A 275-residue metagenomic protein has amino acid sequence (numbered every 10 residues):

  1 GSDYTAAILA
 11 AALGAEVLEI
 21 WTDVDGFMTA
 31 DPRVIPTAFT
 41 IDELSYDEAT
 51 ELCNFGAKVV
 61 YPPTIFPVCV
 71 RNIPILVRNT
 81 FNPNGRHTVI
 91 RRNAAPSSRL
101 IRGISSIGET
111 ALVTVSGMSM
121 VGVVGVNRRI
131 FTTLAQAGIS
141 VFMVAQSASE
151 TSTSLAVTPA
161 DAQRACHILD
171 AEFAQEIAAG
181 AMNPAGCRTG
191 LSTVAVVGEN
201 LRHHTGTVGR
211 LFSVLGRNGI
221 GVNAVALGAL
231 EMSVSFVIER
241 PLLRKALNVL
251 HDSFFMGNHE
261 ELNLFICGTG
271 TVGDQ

Functional and structural regions predicted by a protein language model:
G1-E260: C-terminal catalytic "cap/lid" subdomain
L262-Q275: Glycine-rich adenosine-cofactor-binding loop
